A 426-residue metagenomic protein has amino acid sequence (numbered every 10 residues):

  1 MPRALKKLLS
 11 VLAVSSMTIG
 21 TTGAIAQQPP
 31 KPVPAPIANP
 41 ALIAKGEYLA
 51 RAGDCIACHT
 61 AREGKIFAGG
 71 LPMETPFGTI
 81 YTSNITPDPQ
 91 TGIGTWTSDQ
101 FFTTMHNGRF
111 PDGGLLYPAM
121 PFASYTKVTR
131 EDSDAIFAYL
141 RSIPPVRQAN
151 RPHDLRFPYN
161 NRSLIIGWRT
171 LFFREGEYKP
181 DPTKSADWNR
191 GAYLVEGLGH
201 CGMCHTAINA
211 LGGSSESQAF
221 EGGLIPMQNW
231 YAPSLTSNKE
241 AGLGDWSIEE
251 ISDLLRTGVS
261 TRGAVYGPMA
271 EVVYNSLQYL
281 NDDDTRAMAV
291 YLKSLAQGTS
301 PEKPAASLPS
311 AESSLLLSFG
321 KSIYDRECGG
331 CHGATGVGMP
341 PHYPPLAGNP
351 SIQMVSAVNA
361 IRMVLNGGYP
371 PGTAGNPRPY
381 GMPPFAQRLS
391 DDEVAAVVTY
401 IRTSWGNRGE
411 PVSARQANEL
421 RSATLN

Functional and structural regions predicted by a protein language model:
M1-K6: N-terminal secretory signal peptides that target proteins for export/translocation
S10-G20: Bacterial N-terminal signal peptides
A24-A26: Boundary at the C-terminal end of the N-terminal hydrophobic targeting segment
Q28-A41, T60-I80, P111-A192, E196-G197 (+5 more regions): Flexible coil segments in periplasmic/lumen-exposed cytochrome c-class electron-transfer proteins
C55-C58, C201-C204, C328-C331: Short cysteine clusters
I93-R109, G113, A135, G244-I248: Aromatic- and charge-enriched surface segment that lines or borders ligand/interaction sites
F319-R362: C-terminal structural cap/anchor segments
